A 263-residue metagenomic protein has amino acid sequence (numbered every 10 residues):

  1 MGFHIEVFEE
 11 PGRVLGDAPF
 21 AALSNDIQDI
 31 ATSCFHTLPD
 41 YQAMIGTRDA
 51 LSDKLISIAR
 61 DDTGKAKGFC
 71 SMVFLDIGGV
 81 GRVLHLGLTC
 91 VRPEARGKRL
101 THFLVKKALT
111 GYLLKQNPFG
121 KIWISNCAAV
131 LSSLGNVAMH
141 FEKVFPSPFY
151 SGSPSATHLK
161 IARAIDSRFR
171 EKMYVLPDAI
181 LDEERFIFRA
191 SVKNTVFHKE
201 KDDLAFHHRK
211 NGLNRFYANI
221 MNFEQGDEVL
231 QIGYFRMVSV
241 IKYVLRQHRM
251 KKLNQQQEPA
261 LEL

Functional and structural regions predicted by a protein language model:
M1-A18, L51, L114-L263: Terminal substrate-recognition subdomain of acyl/acetyltransferases
E10-P93: A conserved beta-strand-loop-helix scaffold within acyl/acetyltransferase catalytic domains
I27-F35, A108-Q116, I165, F169: Hydrophobic, Leu/Ile/Phe/Ala-enriched alpha-helical segments that form helix-helix packing faces
A59-T63, L109-G111, F119, I124: Solvent-exposed, well-ordered amphipathic alpha-helical segments that flank/support binding or catalytic loops
K67-V80, R99-T101, L134, P148-H158: Short, surface-exposed, charge-dense and proline/glycine-enriched linear segments
M72, K107-L113, F141-E142: Short, well-ordered amphipathic alpha-helices
V91, G97-Y112: Conserved acetyl-CoA-binding loop-helix of GNAT-fold acetyltransferases
